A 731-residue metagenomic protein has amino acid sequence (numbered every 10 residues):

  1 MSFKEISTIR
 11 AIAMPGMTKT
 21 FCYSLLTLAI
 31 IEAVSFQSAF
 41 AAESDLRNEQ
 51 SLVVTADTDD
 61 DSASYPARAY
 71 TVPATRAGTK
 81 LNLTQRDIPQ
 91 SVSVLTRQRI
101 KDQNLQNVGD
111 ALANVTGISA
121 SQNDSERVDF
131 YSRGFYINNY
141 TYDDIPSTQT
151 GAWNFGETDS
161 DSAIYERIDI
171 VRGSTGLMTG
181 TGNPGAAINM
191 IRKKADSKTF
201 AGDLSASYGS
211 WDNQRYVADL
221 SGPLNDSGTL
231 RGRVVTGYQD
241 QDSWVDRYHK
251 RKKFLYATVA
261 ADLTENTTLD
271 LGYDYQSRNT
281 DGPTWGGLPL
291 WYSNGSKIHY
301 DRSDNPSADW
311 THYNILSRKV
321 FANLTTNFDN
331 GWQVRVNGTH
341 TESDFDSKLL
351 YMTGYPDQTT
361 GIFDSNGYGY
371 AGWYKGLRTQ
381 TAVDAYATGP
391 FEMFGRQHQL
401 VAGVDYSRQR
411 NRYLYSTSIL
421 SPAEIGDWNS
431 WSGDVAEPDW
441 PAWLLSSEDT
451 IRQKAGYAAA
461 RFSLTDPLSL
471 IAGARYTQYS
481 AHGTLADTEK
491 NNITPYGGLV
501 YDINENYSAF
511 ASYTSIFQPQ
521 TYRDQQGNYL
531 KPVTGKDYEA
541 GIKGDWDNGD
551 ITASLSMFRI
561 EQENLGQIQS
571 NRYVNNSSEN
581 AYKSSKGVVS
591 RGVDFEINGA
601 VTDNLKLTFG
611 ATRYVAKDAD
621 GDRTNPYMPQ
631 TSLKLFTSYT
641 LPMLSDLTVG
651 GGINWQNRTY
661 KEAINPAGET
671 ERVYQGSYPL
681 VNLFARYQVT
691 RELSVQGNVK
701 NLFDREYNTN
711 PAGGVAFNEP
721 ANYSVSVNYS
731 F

Functional and structural regions predicted by a protein language model:
Y70-S93, G109-P146, E166: Extracytoplasmic beta-strand/coil segments of soluble accessory domains associated with Gram-negative outer-membrane
A120, D129, I145-R172, I191-R192 (+1 more regions): Short acidic/polar hinge/loop motifs at secondary-structure boundaries that mediate gating or recognition
T148-Q149, I164-E166, L177-L255, L263-T267 (+2 more regions): Outer-membrane beta-barrel translocator/receptor signature
Q239-S243, Y256-N327, E342-R378, P422-L445 (+3 more regions): Acidic/polar loop-and-plug regions of large Gram-negative outer-membrane beta-barrel proteins
D262-T264, R378, Q397-Q409, S447-Q562 (+4 more regions): Structural signature of Gram-negative outer-membrane beta-barrels, strongest in the C-terminal barrel of TonB-dependent
T325-D329, Q333-T339, S343-L349, A509 (+2 more regions): Membrane-embedded beta-barrel scaffold of Gram-negative outer-membrane proteins
P467, K583-I664, F703-E706, S726: Gram-negative outer-membrane beta-barrel transporters
Q656-I664, L683-F731: C-terminal beta-signal and adjacent terminal beta-strands/loops of Gram-negative outer-membrane beta-barrel proteins
